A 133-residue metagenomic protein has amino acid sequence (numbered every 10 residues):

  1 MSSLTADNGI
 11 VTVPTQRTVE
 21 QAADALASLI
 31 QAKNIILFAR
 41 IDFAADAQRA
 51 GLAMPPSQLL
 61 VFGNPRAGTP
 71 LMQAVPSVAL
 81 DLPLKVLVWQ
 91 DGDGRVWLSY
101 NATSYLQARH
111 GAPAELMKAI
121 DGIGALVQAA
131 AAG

Functional and structural regions predicted by a protein language model:
M1-K33: Terminal, regulation- and interaction-focused segments at domain boundaries
G9, P56-Q58, G94-V96: A generic secondary-structure signal marking the coil-to-beta-strand transition
L29, A39-V88: Compact, glycine-rich, soluble single-domain proteins
I36: Residue-level detector of anion-binding/catalytic polar loops
K85-P113: Beta-strand/loop substructures that line and gate deep hydrophobic ligand-binding cavities in soluble
A108-G133: Well-ordered alpha/beta subsegment
